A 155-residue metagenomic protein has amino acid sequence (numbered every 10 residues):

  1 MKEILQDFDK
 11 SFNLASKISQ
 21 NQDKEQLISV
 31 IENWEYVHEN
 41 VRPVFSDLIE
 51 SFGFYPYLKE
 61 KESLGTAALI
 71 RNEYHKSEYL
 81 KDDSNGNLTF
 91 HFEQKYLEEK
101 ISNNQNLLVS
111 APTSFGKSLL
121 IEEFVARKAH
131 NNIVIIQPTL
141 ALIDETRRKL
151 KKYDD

Functional and structural regions predicted by a protein language model:
M1-D155: N-terminal helicase ATP-binding lobe
